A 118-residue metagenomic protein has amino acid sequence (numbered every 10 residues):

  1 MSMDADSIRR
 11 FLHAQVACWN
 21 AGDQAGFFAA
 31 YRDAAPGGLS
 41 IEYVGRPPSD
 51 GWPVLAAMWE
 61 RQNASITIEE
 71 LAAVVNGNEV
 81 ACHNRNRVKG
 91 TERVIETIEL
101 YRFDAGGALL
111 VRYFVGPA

Functional and structural regions predicted by a protein language model:
M1-A34, S49: Short, low-complexity N-terminal intrinsically disordered segments enriched in polar/charged residues
S2, R46, P53-A118: A beta-strand edge to alpha-helix "cap/lid" segment located at domain peripheries
I8-A17, L39-I41, V54-M58: Short, mixed-charge, low-aromatic patches
Q24-A30, I41-E42, A56-A57, E69-A72: Short hydrophobic/aromatic-rich motifs at helix boundaries and adjacent loops
A34-P48: A short gly/proline-enriched turn/hairpin at secondary-structure junctions
